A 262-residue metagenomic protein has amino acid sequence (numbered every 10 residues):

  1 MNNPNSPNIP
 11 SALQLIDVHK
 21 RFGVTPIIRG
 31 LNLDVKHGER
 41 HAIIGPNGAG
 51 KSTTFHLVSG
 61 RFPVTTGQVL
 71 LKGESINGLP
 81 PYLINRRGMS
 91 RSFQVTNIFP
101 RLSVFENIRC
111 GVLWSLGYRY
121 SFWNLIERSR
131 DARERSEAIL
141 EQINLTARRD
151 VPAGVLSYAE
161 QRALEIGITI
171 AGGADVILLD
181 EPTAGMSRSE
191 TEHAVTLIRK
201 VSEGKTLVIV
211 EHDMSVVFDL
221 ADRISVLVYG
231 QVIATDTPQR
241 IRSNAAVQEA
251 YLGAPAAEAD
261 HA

Functional and structural regions predicted by a protein language model:
N2-A262: Glycine-rich phosphate-binding loops of nucleotide-dependent enzymes
